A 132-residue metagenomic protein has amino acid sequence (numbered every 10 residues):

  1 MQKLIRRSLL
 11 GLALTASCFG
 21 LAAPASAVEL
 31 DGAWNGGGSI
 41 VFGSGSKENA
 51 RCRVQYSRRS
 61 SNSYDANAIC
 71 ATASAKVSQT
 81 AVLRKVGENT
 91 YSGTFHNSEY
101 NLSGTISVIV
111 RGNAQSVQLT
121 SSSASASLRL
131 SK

Functional and structural regions predicted by a protein language model:
M1, A25-E29: Absolute protein N-terminus
M1-L12: Bacterial N-terminal signal peptides that target proteins for export
A16-P24: C-terminal segment of classical bacterial N-terminal signal peptides
V28-K132: Central antiparallel beta-sheet cores of small beta-barrel/beta-sandwich binding domains
